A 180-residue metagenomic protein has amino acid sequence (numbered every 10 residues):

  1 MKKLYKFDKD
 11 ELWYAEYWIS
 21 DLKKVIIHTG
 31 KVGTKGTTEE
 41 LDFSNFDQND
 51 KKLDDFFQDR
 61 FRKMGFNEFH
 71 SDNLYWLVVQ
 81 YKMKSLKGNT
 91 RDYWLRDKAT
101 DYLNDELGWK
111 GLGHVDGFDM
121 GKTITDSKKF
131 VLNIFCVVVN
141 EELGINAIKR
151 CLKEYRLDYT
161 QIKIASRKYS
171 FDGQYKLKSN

Functional and structural regions predicted by a protein language model:
M1-K6: Short, hydrophobic/aromatic-rich segments at coil-to-beta transitions
T34-Q48, L132-V138: A short, exposed loop/beta-hairpin motif centered on an aromatic-Gly-Thr core
S44-R62, I145-K153: A short, charged, amphipathic alpha-helix used as a generic interaction element across diverse proteins
F56-K98: Surface-exposed beta-loop interaction hotspot
S85-D119: Surface-exposed, low-hydrophobicity interaction/linker segments
L107-N146: Short, intrinsically disordered low-complexity segments
E154-F171: Conserved short beta-strand edge segments in small beta-sheet-based binding/regulatory domains
S170-N180: Short, low-order "capping/linker" segments at domain edges
